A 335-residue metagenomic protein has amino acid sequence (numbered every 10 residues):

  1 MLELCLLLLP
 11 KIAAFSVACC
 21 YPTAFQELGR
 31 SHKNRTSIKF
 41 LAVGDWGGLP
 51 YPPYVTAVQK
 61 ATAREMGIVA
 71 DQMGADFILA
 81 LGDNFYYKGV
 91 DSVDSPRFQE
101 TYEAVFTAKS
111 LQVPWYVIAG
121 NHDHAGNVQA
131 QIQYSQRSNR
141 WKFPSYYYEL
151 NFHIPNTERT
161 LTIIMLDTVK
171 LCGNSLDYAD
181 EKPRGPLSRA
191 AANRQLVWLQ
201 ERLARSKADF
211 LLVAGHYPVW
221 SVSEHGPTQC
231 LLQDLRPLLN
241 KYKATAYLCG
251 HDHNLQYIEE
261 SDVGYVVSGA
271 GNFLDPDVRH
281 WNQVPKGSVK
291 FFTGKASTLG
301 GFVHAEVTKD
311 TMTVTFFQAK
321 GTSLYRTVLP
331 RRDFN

Functional and structural regions predicted by a protein language model:
L2-A18: Cleavable N-terminal signal peptides of Sec/SRP-targeted secreted and luminal proteins
C19-L28, H32, Y51-P53, Y86-L211 (+3 more regions): Extended active-site neighborhood of metal-dependent phosphoesterases/phosphodiesterases
G29-P53, A57-A61, E65: An acidic-aromatic substrate-binding cleft motif
N34, F291-N335: A short C-terminal boundary segment appended to hydrolase-like catalytic domains
F40-A42, L79, I163-M165, L212-A214 (+1 more regions): Structural motif
A42, A80, E259-E260, V307-M312 (+1 more regions): Generic beta-strand structural signal
D45, M66, M73-G89, G120 (+2 more regions): Active-site beta-strand/loop signature of hydrolases that rely on acidic residues for catalysis
V69-M73, R205-A208: Glycine-rich phosphate-binding loop signature in dinucleotide/nucleotide-binding domains
